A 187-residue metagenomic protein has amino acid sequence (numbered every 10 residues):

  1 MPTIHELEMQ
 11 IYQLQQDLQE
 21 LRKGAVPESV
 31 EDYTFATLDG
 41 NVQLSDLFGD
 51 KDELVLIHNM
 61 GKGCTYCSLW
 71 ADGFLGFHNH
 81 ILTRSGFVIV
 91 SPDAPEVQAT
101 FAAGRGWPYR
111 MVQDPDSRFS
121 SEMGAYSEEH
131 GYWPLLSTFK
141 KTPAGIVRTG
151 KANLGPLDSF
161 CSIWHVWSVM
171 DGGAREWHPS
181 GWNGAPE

Functional and structural regions predicted by a protein language model:
M1-E6: Short, charged, low-complexity amphipathic alpha-helix
M9-L47: N-terminal "domain-start" segment that seeds a small globular fold
S45-T65: Short active-site neighborhood of thiol/selenol oxidoreductases, capturing the structured segment around
K62, S68-I89: Conserved helix-turn-beta segment immediately C-terminal to the redox Cys motif in thioredoxin-like folds
I81-V97, W107-R118: Thiol-based oxidoreductase modules, predominantly thioredoxin-like and allied folds used for disulfide exchange
A99-A102, E122-M123: A short acidic (Asp/Glu
G104-P108, E128-H130: Short, hinge-like loop/turn segments at secondary-structure boundaries
Q113-E187: Thiol/selenol-based redox catalytic cores and closely related redox-interacting motifs
